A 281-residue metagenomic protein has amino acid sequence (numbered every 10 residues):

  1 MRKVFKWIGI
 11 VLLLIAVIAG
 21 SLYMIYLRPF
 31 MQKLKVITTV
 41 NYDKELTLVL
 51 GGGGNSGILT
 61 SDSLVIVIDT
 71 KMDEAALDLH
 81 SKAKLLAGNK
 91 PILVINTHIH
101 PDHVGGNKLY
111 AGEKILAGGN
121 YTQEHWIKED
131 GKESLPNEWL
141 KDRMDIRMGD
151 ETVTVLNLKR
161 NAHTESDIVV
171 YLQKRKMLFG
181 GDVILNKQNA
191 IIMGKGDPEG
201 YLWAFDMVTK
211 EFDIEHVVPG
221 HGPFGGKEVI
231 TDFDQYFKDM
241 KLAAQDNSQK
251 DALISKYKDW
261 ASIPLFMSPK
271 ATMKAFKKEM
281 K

Functional and structural regions predicted by a protein language model:
R2-P29, K210-E215, P223-K281: Accessory terminal helices/loops
R2-S63: Zn-dependent metallo-beta-lactamase
V36, V40-N41, N120-S166, Q173-K174: Metallo-beta-lactamase
V36-S81, V170-G181: Conserved beta-strand hairpin/beta-sheet module of binuclear metal-dependent hydrolase folds, prominently
E45, L59, D69, H98 (+8 more regions): Divalent metal-coordination and catalytic microenvironments
G53-N55, V65, M72-A75, I99-V104 (+6 more regions): Solvent-exposed loop/turn segments at secondary-structure junctions within structured extracellular/periplasmic domains
L64, E74, L158-N161, S166-D239: Metallo-beta-lactamase
L77, S81-D145: Active-site HxH/HxHxD metal-binding segment of metal-dependent hydrolases
